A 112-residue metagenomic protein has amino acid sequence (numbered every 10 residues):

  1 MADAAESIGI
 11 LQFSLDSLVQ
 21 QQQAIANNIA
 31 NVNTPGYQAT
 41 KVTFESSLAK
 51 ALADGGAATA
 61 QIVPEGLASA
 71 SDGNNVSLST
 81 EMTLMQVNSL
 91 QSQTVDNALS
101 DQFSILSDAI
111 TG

Functional and structural regions predicted by a protein language model:
M1-G112: Amphipathic alpha-helical polymerization modules
